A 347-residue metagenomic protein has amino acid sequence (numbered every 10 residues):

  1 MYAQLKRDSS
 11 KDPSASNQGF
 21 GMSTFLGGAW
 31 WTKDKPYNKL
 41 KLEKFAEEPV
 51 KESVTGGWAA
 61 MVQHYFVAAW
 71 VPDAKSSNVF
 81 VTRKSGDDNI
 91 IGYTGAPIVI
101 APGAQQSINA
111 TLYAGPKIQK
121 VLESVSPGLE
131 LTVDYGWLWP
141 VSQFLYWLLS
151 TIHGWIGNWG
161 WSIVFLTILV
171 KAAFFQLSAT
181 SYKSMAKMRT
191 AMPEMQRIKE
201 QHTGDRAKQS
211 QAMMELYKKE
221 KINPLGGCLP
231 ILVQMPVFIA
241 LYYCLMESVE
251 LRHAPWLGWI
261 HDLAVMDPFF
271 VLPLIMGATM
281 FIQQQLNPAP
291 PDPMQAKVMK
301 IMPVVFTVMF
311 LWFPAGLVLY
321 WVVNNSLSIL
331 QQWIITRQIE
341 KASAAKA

Functional and structural regions predicted by a protein language model:
M1-L131: Soluble non-transmembrane domains of integral membrane proteins
G103, A173-I239, M280-L311, S326-A347: Membrane-interface amphipathic helices and adjacent TM-edge segments
N109, Y113-W159, A254-M266: Interfacial loop/helix-cap signal at membrane boundaries in integral membrane proteins
D134-Q196, L229-V233: Core alpha-helical transmembrane segments of integral membrane proteins
G157-W159, V308-V318: Transmembrane helix interruption/hinge and helix-loop junction motifs
A240-I282: Conserved catalytic motifs of ABC-family nucleotide-binding domains
M276-G277, G316-N325: Hydrophobic core segments of alpha-helical transmembrane domains in multi-pass membrane proteins
